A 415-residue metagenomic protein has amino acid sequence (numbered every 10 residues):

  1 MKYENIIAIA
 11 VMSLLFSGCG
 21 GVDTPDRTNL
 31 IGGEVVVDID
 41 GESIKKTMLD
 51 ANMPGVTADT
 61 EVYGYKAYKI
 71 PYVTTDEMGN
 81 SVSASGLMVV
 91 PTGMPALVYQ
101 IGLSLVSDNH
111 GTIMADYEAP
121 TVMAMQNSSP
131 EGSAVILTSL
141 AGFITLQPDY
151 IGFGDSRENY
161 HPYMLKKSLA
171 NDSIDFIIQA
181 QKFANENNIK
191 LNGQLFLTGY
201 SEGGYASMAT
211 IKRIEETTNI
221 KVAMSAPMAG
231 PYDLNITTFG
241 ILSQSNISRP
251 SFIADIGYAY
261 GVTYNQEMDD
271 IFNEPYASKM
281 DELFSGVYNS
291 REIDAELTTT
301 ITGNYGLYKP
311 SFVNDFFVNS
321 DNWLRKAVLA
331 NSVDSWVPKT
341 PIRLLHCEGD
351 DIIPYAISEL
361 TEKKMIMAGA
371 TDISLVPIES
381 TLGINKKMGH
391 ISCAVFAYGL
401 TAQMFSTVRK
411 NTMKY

Functional and structural regions predicted by a protein language model:
G20-P95: Catalytic-loop region of hydrolases
M78-S85, V89-A141: Short, surface-exposed "cap/lid" segments of acyl-processing enzymes
Y163-E186: Alpha/beta-hydrolase active-site loop
I178-S248: Primarily recognizes the serine-hydrolase "nucleophile elbow" in alpha/beta-hydrolase and SGNH/GDSL folds
T210, T340-I342, P354-M365: Short alpha-helix in the alpha/beta-hydrolase fold that links the catalytic acid
M228-S335: Accessory cap/linker subdomain of secreted extracellular hydrolases
S320, R325-K326, I352, A368-Y415: C-terminal catalytic histidine-bearing segment of alpha/beta-hydrolase fold enzymes
P338, R343-D350: Short beta-strand/loop motif that positions the catalytic acidic residue of the alpha/beta-hydrolase fold
